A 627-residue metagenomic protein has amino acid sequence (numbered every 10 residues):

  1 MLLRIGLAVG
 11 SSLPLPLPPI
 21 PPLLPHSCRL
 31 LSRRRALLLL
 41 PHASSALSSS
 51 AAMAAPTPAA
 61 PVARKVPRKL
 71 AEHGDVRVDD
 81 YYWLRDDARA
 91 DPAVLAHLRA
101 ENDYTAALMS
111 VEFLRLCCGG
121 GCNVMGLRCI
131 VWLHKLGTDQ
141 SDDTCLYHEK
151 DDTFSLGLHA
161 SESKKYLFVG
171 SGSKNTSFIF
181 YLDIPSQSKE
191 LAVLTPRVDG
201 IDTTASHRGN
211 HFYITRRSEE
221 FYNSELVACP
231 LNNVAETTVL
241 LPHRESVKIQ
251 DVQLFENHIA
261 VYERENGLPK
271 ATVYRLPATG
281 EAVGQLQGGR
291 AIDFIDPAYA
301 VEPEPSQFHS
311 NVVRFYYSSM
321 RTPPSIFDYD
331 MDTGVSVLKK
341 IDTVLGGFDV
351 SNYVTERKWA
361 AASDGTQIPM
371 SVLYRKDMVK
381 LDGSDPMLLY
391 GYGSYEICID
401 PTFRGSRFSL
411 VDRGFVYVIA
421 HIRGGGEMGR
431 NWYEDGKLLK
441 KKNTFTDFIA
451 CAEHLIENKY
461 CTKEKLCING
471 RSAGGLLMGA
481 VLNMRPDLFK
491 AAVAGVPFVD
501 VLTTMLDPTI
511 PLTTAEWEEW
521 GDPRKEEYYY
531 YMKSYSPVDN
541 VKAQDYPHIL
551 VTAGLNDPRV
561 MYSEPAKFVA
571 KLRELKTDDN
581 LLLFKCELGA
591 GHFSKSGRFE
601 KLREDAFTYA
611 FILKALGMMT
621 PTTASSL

Functional and structural regions predicted by a protein language model:
M1-L30: N-terminal chloroplast transit peptides
L47-L108: N-terminal pre-domain segments of enzymes
D80, P92-R115, C129, H134 (+12 more regions): Non-catalytic accessory segments flanking enzyme active sites
C118-G126: Short, conserved, GDST-rich strand-edge loop motifs in beta-rich repeat architectures
D382-G393: Short beta-strand element of the alpha/beta-hydrolase
M387, V411-H421, L583: A fold-wide structural signal in alpha/beta-hydrolase
G393-I397, Y417: Serine-hydrolase catalytic-loop signature spanning alpha/beta hydrolases and amidase-signature enzymes
I419-L627: Active-site-proximal cap/loop segments of hydrolase catalytic domains
